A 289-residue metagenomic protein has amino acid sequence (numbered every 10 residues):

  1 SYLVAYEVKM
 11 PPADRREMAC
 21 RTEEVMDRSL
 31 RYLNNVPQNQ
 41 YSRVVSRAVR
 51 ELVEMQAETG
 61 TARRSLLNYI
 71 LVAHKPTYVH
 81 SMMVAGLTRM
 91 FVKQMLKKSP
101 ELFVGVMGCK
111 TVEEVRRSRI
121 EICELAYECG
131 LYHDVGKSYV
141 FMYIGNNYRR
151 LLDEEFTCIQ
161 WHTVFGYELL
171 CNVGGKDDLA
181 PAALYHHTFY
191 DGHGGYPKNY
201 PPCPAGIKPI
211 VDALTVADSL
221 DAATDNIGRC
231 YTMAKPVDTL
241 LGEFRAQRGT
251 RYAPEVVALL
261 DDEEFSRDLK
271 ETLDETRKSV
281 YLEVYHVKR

Functional and structural regions predicted by a protein language model:
K9-Q160, C171: Acidic/His-rich, divalent-metal-binding segments that scaffold phosphate/diphosphate chemistry
M82-V92, C158-C171, K235-Y252: An active-site-proximal "capping" alpha-helix that borders the catalytic cofactor pocket
G108-G130, L170-T215, C230-M233, L241-R289: Histidine/acidic-rich helix-loop-helix segments that form or flank divalent-metal centers in metalloenzyme catalytic
G136-M142, D191-G195, A223: Short acidic/His/Gly/Ser-rich catalytic and metal-binding motifs that mark active-site loops of diverse hydrolases
R150-L151, G228-V237: Short, charged, surface-exposed loops that flank catalytic or proteolytic processing sites
D218-S219: DG-centered beta-turn motif at the end of beta-strands
